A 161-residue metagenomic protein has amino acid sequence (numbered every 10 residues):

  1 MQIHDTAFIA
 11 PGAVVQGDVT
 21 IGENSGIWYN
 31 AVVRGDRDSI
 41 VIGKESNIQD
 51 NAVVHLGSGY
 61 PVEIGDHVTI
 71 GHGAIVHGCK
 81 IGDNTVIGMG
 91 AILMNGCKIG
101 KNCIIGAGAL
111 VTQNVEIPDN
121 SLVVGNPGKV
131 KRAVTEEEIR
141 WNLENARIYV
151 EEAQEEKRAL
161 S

Functional and structural regions predicted by a protein language model:
D5, A10-P11, Q16-G17, G22-E23 (+16 more regions): Left-handed beta-helix
A10, Y60-I70, A74-I75, I92 (+1 more regions): C-terminal segments of enzyme domains that contribute to small-molecule binding surfaces
S39: Phosphate/pyrophosphate-binding betaalpha-module
